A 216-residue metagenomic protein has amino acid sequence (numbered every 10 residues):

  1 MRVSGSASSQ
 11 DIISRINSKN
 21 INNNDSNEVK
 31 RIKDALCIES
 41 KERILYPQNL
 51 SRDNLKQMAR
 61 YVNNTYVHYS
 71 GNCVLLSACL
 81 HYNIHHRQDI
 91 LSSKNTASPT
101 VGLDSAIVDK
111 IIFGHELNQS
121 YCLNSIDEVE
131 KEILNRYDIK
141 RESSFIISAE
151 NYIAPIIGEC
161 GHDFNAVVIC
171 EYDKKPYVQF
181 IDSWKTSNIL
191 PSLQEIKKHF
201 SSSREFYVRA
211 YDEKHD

Functional and structural regions predicted by a protein language model:
M1-V3, T186-S187: Large, modular interaction/toxin scaffolds in secreted and membrane-associated proteins
R2-E116: Active-site nucleophile-adjacent alpha helix/oxyanion-hole segment immediately C-terminal to the catalytic cysteine
G5, N23, D34-L36, S148-N151 (+3 more regions): Surface-exposed beta-strand edges and flanking loops
N27, L50, Y121-N124, P191: Short coil/turn linker and secondary-structure boundary residues
N83-G161, V167-D173, V178-S183: Conserved active-site-adjacent core of cysteine acyl-enzyme catalytic domains
E159-D216: Active-site signature of cysteine proteases
